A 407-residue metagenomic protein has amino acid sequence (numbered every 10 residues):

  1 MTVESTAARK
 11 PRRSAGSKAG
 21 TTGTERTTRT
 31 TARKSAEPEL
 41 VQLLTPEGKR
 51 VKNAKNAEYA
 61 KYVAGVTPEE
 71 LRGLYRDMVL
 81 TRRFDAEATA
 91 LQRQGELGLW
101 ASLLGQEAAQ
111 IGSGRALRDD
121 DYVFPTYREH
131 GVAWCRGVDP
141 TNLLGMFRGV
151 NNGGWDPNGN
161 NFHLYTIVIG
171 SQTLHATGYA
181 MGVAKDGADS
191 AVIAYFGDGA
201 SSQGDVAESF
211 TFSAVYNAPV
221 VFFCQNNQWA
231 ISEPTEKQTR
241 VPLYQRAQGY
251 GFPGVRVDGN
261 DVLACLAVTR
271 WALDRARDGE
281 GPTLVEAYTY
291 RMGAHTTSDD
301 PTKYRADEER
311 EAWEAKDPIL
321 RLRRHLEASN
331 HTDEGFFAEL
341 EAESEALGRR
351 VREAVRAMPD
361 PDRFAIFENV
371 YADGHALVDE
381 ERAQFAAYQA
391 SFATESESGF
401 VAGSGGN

Functional and structural regions predicted by a protein language model:
T2-K10, G16-N53, R275-N407: Glycine/aspartate-rich loop-and-adjacent alpha/beta segment that forms the canonical ThDP
T2-V123, Y127-R128, G406-N407: N-terminal amphipathic, basic-rich helices that act as targeting or association modules
E37, P68-R72, T81, D85 (+8 more regions): Alpha-helix initiation and N-capping motif
P38-E39, P46, K61, A86 (+11 more regions): Residue-level signal for pocket-adjacent positions within structured domains
K52-N53, E87, G153, I231-E233 (+1 more regions): Short acidic/His/Gly/Ser-rich catalytic and metal-binding motifs that mark active-site loops of diverse hydrolases
R83-A86, A90-A218, P234-Y244, Q248-G251: Cofactor-binding active-site loop characterized by glycine-rich and histidine/acidic residues
G170-A357: Glycine-rich ThDP/TPP pyrophosphate-binding loop and its adjacent helix/strand module within ThDP-dependent enzymes
